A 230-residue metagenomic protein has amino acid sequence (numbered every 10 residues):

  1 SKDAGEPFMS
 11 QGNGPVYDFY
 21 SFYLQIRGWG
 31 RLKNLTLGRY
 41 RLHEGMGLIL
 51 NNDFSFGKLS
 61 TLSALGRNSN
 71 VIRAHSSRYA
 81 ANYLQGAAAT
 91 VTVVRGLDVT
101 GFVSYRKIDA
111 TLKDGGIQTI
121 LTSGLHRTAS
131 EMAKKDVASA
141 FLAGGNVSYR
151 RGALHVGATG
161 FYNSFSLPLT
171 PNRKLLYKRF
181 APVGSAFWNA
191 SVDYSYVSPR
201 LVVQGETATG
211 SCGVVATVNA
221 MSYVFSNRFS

Functional and structural regions predicted by a protein language model:
S1-S230: Outer-membrane beta-barrel channel domains
